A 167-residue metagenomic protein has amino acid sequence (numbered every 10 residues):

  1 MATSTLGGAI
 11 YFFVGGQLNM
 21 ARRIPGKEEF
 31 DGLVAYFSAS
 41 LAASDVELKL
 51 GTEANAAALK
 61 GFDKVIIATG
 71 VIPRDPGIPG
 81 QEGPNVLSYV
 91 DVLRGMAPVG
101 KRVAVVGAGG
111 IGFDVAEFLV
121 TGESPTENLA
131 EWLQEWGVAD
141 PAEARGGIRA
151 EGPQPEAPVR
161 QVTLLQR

Functional and structural regions predicted by a protein language model:
M1-I10, K49-A57, G61, A68-I78 (+2 more regions): Rossmann-like dinucleotide/flavin-binding elements
F13, G32, Y36, G110-D114: Generic recognition of stable, solvent-exposed alpha-helical segments in well-folded globular domains
G15-N19, V162-L165: A short alpha-helix capping/helix-coil boundary motif
G16-F62, P155: N-terminal Rossmann-like dinucleotide/flavin-binding domain of flavoprotein oxidoreductases that bind FAD/FMN
